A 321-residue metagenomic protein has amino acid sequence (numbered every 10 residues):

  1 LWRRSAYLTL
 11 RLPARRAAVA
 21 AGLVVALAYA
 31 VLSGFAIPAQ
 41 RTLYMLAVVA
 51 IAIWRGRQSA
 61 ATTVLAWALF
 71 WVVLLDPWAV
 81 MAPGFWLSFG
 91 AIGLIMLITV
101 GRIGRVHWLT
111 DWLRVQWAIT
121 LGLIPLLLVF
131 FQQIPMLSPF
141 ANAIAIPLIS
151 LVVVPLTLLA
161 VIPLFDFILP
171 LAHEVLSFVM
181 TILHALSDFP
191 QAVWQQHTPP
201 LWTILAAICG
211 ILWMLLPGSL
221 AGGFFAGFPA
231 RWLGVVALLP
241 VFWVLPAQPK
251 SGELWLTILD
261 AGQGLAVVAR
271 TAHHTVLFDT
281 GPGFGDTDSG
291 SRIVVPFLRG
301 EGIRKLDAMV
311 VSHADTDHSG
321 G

Functional and structural regions predicted by a protein language model:
L1-P139, Q196-S251: Hydrophobic alpha-helical transmembrane segments in multi-pass membrane proteins
V31, I53, S187, R299-G300: Short polybasic/polar patches that bind polyanions
G34, P155-L158, K250-K305: Conserved beta-strand hairpin/beta-sheet module of binuclear metal-dependent hydrolase folds, prominently
M96, V100, D111, V115 (+9 more regions): Feature representing long, continuous alpha-helical segments
L128-I144, L148, V152-I208, L215: Membrane-interface amphipathic/re-entrant loop segments adjacent to transmembrane helices in multi-pass membrane
L306-D317: Metallo-beta-lactamase
